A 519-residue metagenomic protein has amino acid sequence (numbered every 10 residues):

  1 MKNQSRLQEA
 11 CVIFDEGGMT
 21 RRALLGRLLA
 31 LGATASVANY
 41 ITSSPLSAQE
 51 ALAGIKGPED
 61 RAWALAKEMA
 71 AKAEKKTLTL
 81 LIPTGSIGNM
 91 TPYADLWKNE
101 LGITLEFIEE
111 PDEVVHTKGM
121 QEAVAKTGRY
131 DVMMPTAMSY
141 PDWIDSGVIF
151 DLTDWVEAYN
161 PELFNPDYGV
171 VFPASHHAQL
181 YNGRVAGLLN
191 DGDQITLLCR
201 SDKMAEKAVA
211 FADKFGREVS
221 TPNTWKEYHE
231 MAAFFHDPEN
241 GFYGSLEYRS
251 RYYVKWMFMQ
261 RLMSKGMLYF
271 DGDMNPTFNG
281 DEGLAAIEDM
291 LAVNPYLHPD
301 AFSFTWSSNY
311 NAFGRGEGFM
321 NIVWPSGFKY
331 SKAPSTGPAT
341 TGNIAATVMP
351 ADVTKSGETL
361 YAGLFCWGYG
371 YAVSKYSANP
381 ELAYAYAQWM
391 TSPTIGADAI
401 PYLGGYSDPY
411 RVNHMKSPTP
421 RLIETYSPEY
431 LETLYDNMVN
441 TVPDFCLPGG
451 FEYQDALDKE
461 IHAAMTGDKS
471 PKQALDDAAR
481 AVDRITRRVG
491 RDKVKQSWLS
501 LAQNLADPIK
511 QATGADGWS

Functional and structural regions predicted by a protein language model:
M1-A23, A30, L46-S47: N-terminal secretory signal peptides
G54-K72, A137-T196, K226, M257 (+2 more regions): Hinge/lid segment of periplasmic solute-binding proteins
K72, S326-T340, V353-K459, V494 (+1 more regions): C-terminal lobe and pocket-closing loops of periplasmic/extracytoplasmic Venus-flytrap solute-binding proteins
P92-Y93, Y253-M267, F278, L284-A385: Extracytoplasmic/periplasmic substrate-binding proteins
L96-V171, E206-A208, A212, F319-M320 (+1 more regions): Extracytoplasmic "Venus flytrap"/periplasmic binding protein-like
E106, T153-Y159, H177-Y253, M267-S303 (+2 more regions): Helix-loop-helix "hinge/cap" segment bordering the ligand-binding cleft or interdomain interface
E109, L180, P428-R487: C-terminal capping/gating helix-and-loop segments adjacent to ligand/active sites or protein-protein/ligand interfaces
Q121, G128-D131, P161-M204, K355-L364 (+1 more regions): A structural signal for short loop-to-beta-strand junctions that line the ligand-binding cleft of periplasmic/secreted
